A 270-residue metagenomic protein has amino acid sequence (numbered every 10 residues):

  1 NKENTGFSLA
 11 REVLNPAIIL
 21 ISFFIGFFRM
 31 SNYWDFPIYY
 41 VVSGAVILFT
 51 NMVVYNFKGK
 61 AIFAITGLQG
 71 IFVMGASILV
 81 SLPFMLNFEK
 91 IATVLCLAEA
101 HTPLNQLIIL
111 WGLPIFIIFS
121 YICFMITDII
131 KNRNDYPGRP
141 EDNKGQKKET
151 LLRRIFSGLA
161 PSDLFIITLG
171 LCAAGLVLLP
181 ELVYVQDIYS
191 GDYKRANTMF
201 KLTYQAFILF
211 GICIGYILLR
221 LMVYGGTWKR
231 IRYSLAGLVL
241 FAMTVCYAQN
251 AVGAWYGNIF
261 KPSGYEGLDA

Functional and structural regions predicted by a protein language model:
N1-V13, A45-F57: Membrane-interface transmembrane helices that cradle and orient dolichyl/undecaprenyl
E12, P16, V53-A61, I155-F156 (+1 more regions): Short, glycine- and charge-enriched coil/turn segments that flank and shape catalytic ligand pockets
L14-I21, I65, Q69: Residue-level signature of transmembrane alpha-helical entry/exit and packing/kink sites in multi-pass membrane
I19-S31, L79: Membrane-interface alpha helices of multi-pass inner-membrane proteins
I25, W34, N56, K60-I65: Carbohydrate-active enzymes and regulators
F27-P37, V185-S190: Membrane-interface helix caps and helix-loop-helix hairpins in membrane proteins
D35-V46: Transmembrane-embedded, aromatic-rich helix segments that form part of the hydrophobic channel/pocket engaging
A64-A270: Transmembrane helical bundles and short interhelical boundary loops of multi-pass, membrane-embedded
